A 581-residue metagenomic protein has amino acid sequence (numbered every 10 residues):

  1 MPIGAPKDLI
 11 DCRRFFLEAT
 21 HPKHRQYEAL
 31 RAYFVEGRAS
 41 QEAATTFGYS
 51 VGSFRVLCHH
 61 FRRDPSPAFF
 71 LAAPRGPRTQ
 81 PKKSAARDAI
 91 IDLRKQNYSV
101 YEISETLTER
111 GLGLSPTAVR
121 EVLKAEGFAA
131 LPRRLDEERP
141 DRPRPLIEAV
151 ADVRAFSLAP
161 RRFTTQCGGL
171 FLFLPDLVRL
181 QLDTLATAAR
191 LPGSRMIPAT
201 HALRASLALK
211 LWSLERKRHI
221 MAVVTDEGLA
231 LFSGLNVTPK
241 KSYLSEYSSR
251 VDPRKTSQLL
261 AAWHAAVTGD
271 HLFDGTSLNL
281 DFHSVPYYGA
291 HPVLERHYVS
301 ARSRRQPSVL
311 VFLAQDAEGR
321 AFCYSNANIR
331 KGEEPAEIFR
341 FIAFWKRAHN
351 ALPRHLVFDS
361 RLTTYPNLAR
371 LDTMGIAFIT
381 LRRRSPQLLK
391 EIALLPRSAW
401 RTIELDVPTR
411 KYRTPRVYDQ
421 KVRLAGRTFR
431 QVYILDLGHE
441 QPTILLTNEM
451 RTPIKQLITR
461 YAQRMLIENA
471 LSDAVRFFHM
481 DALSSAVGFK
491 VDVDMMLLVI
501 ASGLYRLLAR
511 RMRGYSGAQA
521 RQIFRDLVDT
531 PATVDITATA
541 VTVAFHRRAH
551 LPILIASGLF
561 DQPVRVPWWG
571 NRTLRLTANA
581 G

Functional and structural regions predicted by a protein language model:
I3-Q26, A73-A85, L191-P198: Short, Lys/Arg-enriched anionic-surface-contact patches
F15-H21, Q26, L135-R304, L313-K331 (+3 more regions): Dynamic "connector" segments at or just before major functional cores
P22-R38, A86-Y98, L203-L211: Short, amphipathic alpha-helical "recognition" segments used to contact nucleic acids or chromatin
A44, T187-G193, P453-Y461, F477-V493 (+2 more regions): Short, solvent-exposed helix-loop connector elements
T45-V56, T108-E121, R195, D226-Y243: Short, basic interhelical loop/turn and adjoining N-cap of the next helix at nucleic-acid- or acidic-partner-contacting
T46, S50-D92, T117, E121 (+4 more regions): Short, basic alpha-helical/linker "hinge" immediately adjacent to a nucleic-acid-recognition surface
T79-G113: A short, amphipathic alpha-helix used for macromolecular contacts
A369, M374-H479, A532, I536 (+1 more regions): An anionic, glycine-rich sequence signature occurring as long contiguous blocks
